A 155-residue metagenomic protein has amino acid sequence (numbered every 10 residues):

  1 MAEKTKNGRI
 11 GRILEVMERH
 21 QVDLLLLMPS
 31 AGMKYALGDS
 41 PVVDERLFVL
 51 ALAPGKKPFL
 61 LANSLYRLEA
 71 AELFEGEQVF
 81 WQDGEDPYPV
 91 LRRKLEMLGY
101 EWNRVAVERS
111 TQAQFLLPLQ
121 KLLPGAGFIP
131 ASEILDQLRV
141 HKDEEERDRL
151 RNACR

Functional and structural regions predicted by a protein language model:
M1-R155: A composition/biophysics-driven feature that prefers long, compositionally simple stretches
